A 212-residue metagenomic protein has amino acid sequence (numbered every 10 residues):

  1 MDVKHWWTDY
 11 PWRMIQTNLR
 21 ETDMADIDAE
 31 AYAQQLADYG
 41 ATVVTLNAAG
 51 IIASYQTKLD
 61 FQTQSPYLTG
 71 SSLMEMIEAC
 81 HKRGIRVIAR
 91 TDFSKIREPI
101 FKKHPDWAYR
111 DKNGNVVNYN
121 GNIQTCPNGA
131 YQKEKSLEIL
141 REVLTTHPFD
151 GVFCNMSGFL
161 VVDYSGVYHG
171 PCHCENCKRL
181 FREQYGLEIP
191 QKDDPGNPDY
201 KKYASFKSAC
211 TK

Functional and structural regions predicted by a protein language model:
D2-D26: Boundary/entry segment of secreted carbohydrate-active catalytic domains
W6-D9, A37-D38, H81-K82, T145-T146: Extracellular/periplasmic catalytic domains that process cell-envelope and extracellular macromolecules
R13-T17, V44-L46, V87-R90, V152-C154: Hydrophobic faces of well-ordered beta-strands that scaffold small-molecule active sites in alpha/beta enzyme cores
M14, L36, C80, V87 (+3 more regions): Conserved, mostly hydrophobic/aromatic
E21-Y39, F61-R83, K133-K135, K212: Aromatic- and glycine-enriched glycan-recognition loops and surfaces that form the carbohydrate-binding subsites
Y32, A41, P148-V152, S157: Proline-aspartate-enriched helix->loop->beta-strand connector
Y32-S72, K95-N113, N118, V161-C172: Aromatic-lined carbohydrate-binding/catalytic grooves of carbohydrate-active enzymes
A89, F93-H147, M156, P171-T211: Active-site-adjacent "subsite" loops/lids of carbohydrate-active enzymes
